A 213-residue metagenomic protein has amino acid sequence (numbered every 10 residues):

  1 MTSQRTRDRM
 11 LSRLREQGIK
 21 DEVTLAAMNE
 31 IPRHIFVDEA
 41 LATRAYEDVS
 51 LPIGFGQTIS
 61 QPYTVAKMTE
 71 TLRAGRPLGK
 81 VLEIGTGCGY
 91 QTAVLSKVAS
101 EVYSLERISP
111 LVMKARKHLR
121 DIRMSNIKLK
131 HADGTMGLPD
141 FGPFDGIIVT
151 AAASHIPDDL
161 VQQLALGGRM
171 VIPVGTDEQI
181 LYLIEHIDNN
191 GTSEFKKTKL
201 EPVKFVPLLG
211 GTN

Functional and structural regions predicted by a protein language model:
M1-L82, Y90-V94, V98, L111-S125 (+2 more regions): Class I SAM-dependent transferase core
R73-N189, E194-K196: Conserved nucleotide-cofactor-binding alpha/beta core module
